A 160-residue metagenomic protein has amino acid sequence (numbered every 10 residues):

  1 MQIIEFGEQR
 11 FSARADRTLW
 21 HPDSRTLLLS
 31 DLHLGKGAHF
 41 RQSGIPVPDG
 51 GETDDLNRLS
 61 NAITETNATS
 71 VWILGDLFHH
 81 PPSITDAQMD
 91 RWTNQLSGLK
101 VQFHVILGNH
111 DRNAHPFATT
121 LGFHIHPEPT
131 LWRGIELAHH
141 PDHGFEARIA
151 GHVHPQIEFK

Functional and structural regions predicted by a protein language model:
M1-R25: Zn-dependent metallo-beta-lactamase
E5, L34-A38, I157-K160: Acidic, His/Gly-rich catalytic cores of divalent-metal-dependent hydrolytic chemistry
R10, R25-L27, L131, E136: Short, solvent-exposed loop/turn motifs
A15, L107, H139: Short loop/edge segments at beta-strand edges and connector loops that shape dinucleotide/nucleotide cofactor-binding
W20, L27-L29, E136, A147: Conserved beta-strand elements of the Class I
L27-L29, K36-L131: Core catalytic region of metal-dependent phosphoesterases/phosphodiesterases, especially metallo-beta-lactamase-like
H33, F78, H110-D111, D142-H143 (+1 more regions): Catalytic metal-binding/acid-base residues of hydrolase active sites
H124-K160: Conserved beta-sheet core of the metallophosphoesterase superfamily
